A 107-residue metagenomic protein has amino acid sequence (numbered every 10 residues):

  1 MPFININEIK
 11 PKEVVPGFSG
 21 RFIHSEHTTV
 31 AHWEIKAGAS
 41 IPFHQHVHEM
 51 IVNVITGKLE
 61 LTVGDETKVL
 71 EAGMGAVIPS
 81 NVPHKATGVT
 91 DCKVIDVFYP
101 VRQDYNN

Functional and structural regions predicted by a protein language model:
M1-H27, N107: A short, N-terminal "cap"/entry segment at the start of jelly-roll beta-barrel domains of the cupin/DSBH fold
E26, T62-E66: Short strand-coil-strand connectors
T29-Q45: Conserved short histidine dyad/triad with adjacent acidic residue
E34-I35, H46-L61: Short, conserved beta-strand element in jelly-roll/cupin
I55-T56, E71-A72, T90: A cytosolic small-molecule/anion-sensing beta-strand core signal
D65-S80: Short acidic-glycine-tyrosine-enriched beta hairpin
S80-D104: Ligand-binding loop in jelly-roll beta-barrel domains
